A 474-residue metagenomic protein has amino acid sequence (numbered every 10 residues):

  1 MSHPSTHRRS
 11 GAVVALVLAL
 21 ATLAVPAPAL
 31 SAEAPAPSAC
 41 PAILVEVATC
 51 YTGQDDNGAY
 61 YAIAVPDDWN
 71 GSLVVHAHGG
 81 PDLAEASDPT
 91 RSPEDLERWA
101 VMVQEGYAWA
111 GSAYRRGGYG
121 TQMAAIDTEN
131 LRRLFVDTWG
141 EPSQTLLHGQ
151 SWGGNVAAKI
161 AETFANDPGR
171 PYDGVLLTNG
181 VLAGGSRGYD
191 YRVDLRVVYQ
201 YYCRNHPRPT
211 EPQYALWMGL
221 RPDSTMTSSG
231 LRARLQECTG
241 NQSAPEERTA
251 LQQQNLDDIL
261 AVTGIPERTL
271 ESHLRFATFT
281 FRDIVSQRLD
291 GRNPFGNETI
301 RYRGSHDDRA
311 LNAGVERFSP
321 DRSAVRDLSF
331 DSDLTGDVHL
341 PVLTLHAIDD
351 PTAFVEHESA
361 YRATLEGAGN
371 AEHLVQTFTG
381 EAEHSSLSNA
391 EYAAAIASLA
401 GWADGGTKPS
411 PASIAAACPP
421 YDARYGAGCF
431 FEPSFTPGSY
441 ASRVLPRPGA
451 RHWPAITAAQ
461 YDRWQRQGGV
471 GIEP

Functional and structural regions predicted by a protein language model:
S2-E33: Secretory targeting and sorting signals
A34-W69, A310-R317: N-terminal cap/lid segment of alpha/beta-hydrolase-fold proteins
P37-P41, V181-S332: Accessory cap/linker subdomain of secreted extracellular hydrolases
V45, C238, Q242-T278, I284 (+3 more regions): Alpha/beta-hydrolase-fold serine-hydrolase catalytic core, especially in secreted/extracellular enzymes
D68-W69, L131-S151, D167: Gly/Ser-rich "nucleophile elbow"/oxyanion-hole loop immediately N-terminal to the catalytic nucleophile in hydrolases
G71-G80: Short beta-strand element of the alpha/beta-hydrolase
Q144-C203: Primarily recognizes the serine-hydrolase "nucleophile elbow" in alpha/beta-hydrolase and SGNH/GDSL folds
T344-H346: Short beta-strand/loop motif that positions the catalytic acidic residue of the alpha/beta-hydrolase fold
